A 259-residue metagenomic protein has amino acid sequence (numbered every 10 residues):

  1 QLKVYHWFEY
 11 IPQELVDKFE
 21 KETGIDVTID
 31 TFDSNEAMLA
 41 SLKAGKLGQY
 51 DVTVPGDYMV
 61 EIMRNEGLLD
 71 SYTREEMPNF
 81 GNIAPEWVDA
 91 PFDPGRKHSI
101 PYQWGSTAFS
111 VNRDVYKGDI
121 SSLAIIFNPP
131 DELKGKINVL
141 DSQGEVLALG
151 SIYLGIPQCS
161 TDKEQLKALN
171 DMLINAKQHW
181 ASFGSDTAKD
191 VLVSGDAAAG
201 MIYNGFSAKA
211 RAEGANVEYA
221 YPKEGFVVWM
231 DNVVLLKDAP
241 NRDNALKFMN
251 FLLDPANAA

Functional and structural regions predicted by a protein language model:
Q1-I62: Early extracytoplasmic/lumenal segment of secretory-pathway proteins
Y5-F8, G95-Y102, S110-D114, G118 (+3 more regions): Short beta-strand->loop
I25, G45-P55, L68-L69, E132-K136 (+1 more regions): Alpha-to-beta junction loops
G48-P55, D70-F109, G135-N138: A structural signal for short loop-to-beta-strand junctions that line the ligand-binding cleft of periplasmic/secreted
R64-S71, D93-K97, K209-Y221: Ligand-binding "clamshell"
A108-V115, S151-I156, W229-R242, M249: A bilobed periplasmic-binding-protein/Venus flytrap-type ligand-binding module shared by bacterial periplasmic
S122-D131, D231-A259: Bilobed periplasmic-binding protein/Venus flytrap-like ligand-binding cleft at the lobe interface of extracytoplasmic
N138-S142, V146, G150, P157-E224: Ligand-binding pocket segment of bilobal, Venus flytrap-like solute-binding proteins
